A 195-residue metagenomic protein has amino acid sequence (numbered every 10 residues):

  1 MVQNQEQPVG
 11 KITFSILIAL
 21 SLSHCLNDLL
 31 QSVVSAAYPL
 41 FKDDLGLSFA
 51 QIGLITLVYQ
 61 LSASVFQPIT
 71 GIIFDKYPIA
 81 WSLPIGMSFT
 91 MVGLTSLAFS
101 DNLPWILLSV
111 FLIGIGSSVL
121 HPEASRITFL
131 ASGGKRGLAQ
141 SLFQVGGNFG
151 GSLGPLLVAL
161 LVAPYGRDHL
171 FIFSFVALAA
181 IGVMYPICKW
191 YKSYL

Functional and structural regions predicted by a protein language model:
I16-P39, D43, L47-F49, T70: Extracytoplasmic
L20, P104-V110: Short hydrophobic/alpha-helical segments at membrane-entry points of transmembrane helices in Major Facilitator
S32, Q60-P68, G151-S152: Residue-level signature of mid-helix packing/kink "hotspots" within the transmembrane helices of 12-pass Major
V65-P104: Conserved MFS/SLC helix-loop-helix module at the cytosolic interface between two early adjacent transmembrane helices
F89-L94, I113, A177-I181: MFS 12-TM fold signature
S109-G146: Cytoplasmic helix-loop-helix junction between adjacent transmembrane helices in 12-TM secondary transporters
F143-K192: Helix-loop-helix hairpin linking two adjacent transmembrane segments in secondary transporters
